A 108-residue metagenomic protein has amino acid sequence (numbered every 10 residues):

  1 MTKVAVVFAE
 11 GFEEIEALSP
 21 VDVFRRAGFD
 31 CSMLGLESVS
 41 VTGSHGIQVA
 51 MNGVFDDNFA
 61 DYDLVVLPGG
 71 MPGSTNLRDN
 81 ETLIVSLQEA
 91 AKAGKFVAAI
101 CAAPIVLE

Functional and structural regions predicted by a protein language model:
M1-V97, I105-E108: Extended, subdomain-level signal for the structured scaffold at the beginning of enzyme domains
C101: Catalytic nucleophile serine of serine hydrolases, specifically the conserved "nucleophile elbow" pentapeptide
